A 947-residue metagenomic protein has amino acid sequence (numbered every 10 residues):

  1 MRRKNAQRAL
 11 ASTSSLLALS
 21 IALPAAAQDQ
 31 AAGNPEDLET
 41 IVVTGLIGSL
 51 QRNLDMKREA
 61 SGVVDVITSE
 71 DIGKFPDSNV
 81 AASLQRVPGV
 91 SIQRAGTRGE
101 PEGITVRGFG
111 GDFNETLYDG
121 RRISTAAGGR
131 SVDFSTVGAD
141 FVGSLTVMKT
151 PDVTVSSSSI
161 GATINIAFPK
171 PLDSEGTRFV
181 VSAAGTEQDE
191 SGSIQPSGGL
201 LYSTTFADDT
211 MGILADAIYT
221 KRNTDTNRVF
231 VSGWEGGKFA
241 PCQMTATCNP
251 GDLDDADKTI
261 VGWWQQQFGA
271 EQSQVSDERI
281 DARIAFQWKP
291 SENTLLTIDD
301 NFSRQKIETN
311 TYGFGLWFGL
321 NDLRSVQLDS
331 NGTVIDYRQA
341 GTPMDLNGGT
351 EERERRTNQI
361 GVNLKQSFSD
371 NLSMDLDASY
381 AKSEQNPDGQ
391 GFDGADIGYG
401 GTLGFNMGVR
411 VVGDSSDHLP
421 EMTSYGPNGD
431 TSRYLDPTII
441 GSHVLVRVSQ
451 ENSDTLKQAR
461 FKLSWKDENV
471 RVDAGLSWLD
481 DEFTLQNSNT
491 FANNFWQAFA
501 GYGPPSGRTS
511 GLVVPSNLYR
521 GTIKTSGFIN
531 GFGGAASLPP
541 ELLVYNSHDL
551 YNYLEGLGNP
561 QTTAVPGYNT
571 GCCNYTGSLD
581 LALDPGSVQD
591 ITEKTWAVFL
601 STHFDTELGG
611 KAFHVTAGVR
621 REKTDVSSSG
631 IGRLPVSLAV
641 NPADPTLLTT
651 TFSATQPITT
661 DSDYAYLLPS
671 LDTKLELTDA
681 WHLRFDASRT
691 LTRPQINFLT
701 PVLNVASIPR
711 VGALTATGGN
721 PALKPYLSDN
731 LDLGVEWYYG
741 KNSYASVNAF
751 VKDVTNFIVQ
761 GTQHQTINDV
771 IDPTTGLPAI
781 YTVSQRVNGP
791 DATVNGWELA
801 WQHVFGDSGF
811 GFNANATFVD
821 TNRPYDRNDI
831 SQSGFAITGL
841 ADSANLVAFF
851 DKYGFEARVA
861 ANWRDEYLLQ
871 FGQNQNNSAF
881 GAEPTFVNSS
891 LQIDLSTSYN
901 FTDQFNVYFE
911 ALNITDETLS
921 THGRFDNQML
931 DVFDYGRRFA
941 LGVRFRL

Functional and structural regions predicted by a protein language model:
V42-F75, G103, G111-N114, R121: N-terminal periplasmic "start-of-domain" segments of outer-membrane beta-barrel proteins
A81-R122, K149: Extracytoplasmic beta-strand/coil segments of soluble accessory domains associated with Gram-negative outer-membrane
R121-K149: Short acidic/polar hinge/loop motifs at secondary-structure boundaries that mediate gating or recognition
S191-N321, L328, I335-Y337, D345 (+3 more regions): Transmembrane beta-barrel wall of Gram-negative outer-membrane proteins
N227-A270, N310-G348, F392-L445, N494-S526 (+8 more regions): Solvent-exposed loop segments that connect transmembrane elements
T342, L346-T357, I591, S662 (+6 more regions): Outer-membrane beta-barrel signature, preferentially recognizing the C-terminal barrel domain of Gram-negative
W496, N862-Q875, S898-L947: C-terminal beta-signal and adjacent terminal beta-strands/loops of Gram-negative outer-membrane beta-barrel proteins
A749-V754, I758-Q765, D769-Q873, T915: Gram-negative outer-membrane beta-barrel transporters
